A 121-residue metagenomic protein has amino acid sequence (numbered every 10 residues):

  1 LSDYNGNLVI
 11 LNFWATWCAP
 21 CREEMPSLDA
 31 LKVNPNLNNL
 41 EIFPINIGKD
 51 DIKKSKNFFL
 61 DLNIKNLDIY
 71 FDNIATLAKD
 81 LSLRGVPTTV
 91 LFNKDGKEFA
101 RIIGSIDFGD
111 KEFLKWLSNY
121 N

Functional and structural regions predicted by a protein language model:
L1-V9: A short beta-strand-turn-helix
S2-D3, D29, K115-N121: Proteins that catalyze or organize thiol-disulfide redox chemistry and the adjacent proteostasis machinery handling
N5, F13-A30: Conserved redox-active cysteine motifs that mediate thiol-disulfide chemistry, especially di-cysteine Cys-X(1-2)-Cys
N12, P44-N46, R101-I103: Soluble periplasmic/extracytoplasmic beta-strand elements of cell-envelope proteins
R22-L62, N73-K79: Structural microenvironment flanking redox-active thiols in thiol-disulfide oxidoreductases
L40, L67-D68: Short, conserved active-site loop motifs that form the nucleotide-linked donor/cofactor pocket
L60-K65, D72-S118: Thiol/disulfide oxidoreductase modules built on the thioredoxin-like
